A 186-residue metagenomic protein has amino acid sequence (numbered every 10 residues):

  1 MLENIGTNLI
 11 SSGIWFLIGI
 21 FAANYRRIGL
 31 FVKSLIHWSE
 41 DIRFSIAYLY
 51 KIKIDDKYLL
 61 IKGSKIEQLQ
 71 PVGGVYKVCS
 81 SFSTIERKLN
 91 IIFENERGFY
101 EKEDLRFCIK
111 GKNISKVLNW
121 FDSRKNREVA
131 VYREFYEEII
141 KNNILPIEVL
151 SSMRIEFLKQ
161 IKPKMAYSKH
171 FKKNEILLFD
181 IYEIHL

Functional and structural regions predicted by a protein language model:
L2-L186: N-terminal leader/linker segments that precede catalytic domains of diphosphate-processing enzymes
